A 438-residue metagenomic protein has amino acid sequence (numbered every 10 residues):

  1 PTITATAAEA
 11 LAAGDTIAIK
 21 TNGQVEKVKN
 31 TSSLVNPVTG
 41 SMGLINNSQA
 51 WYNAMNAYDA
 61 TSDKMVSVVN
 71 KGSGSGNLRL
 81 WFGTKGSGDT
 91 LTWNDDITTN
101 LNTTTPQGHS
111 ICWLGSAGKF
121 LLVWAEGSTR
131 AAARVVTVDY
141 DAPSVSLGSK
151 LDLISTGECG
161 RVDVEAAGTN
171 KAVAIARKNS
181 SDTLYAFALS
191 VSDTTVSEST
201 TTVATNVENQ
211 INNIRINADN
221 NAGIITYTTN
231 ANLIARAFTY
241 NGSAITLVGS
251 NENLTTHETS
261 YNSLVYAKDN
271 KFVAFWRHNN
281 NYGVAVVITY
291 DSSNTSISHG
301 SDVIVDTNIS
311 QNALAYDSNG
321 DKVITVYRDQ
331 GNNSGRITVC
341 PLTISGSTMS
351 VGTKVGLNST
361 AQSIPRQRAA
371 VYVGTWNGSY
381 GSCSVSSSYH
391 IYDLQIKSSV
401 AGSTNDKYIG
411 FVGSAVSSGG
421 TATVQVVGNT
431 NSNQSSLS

Functional and structural regions predicted by a protein language model:
P1-K64, V69-K71, L80-G86, Q107-H109 (+21 more regions): Extracellular receptor-binding modules and their adjoining Ser/Thr/Gly/Asp/Asn-rich linkers
P37-N46, N94-L101, G148-I154, E198-A204 (+3 more regions): A short beta-strand motif characteristic of beta-propeller blades
D89-L91, S144-V145, V196, I245 (+2 more regions): Residue-level signal for glycine
